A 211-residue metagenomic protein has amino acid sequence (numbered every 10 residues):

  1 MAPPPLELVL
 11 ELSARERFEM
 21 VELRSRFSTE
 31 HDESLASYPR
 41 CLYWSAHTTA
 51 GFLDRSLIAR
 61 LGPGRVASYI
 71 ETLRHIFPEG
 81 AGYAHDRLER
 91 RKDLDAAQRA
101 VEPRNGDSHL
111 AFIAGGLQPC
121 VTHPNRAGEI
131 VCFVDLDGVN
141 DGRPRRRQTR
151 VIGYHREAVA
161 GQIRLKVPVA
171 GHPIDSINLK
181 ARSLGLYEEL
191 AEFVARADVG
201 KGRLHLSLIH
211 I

Functional and structural regions predicted by a protein language model:
M1-L42, T48-L57, G62, V66-Y69 (+2 more regions): Mature, structured domains of secreted/extracytosolic soluble proteins
R40-D54, E79, Y83, A96-V101: Short HxH-centered metal-ligating active-site micro-motif
V66, I70-D86: A phosphate-binding glycine/aspartate-rich beta-alpha loop in the early core of alpha/beta enzymes
G80-N125: Mid-chain, well-packed structural core segment of small domains
R126-G138, G142-H155: C-terminal edge-of-domain segments
R147-Q148, H155, V159-A160, K180-Y187: Intrinsic-disorder/low-complexity signal
I163, A170-H172, G200-L206: Acidic, glycine-enriched active-site microenvironments
I209-I211: Conserved small/polar residues in nucleotide/adenosyl-binding loops
